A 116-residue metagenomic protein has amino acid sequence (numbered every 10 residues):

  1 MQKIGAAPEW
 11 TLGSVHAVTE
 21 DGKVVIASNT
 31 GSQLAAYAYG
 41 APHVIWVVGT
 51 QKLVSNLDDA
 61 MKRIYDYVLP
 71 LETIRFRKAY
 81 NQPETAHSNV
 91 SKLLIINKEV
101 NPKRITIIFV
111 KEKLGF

Functional and structural regions predicted by a protein language model:
G5-F116: Conserved phosphate- and dinucleotide-binding cores of soluble alpha/beta proteins, encompassing both enzyme active
